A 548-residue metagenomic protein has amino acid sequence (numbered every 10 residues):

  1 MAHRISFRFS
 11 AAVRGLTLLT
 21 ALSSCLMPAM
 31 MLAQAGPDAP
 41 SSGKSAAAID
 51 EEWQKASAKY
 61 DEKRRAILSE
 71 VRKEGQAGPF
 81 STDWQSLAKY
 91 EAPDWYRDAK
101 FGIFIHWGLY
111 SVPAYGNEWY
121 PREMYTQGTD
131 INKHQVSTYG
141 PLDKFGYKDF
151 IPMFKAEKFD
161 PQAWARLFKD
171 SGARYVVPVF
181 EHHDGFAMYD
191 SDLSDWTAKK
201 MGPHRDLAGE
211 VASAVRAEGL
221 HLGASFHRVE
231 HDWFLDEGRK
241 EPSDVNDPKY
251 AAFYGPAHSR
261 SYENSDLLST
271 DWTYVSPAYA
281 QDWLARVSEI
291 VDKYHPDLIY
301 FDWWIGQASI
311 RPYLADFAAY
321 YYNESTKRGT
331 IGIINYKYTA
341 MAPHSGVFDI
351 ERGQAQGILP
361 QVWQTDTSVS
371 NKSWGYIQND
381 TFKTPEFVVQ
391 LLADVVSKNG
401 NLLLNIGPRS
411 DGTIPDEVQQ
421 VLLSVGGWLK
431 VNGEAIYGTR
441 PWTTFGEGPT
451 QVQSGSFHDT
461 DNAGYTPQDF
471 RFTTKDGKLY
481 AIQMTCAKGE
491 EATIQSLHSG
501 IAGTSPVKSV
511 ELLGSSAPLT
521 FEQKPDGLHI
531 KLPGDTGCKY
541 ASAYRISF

Functional and structural regions predicted by a protein language model:
M1-A12: N-terminal secretory signal peptides that target proteins for export/translocation
A2, P28-L32: Position-driven detector of the extreme protein N-terminus
A11-R14, E386: Prokaryotic Sec-type signal peptides and long signal-anchor helices with extended Leu/Ile/Val-rich h-regions
R14-A29: Bacterial N-terminal signal peptides
Q34-F548: Mature catalytic domains of secreted/periplasmic carbohydrate-active enzymes
